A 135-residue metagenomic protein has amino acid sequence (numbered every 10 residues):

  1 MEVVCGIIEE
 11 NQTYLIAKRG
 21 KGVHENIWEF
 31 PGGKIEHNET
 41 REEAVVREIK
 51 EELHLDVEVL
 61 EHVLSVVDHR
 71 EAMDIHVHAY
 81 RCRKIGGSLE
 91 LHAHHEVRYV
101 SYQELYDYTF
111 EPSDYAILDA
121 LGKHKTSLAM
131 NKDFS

Functional and structural regions predicted by a protein language model:
M1-Y14: Conserved N-terminal beta-strand and adjoining loop/helix that marks the start of the Nudix/MutT-like hydrolase domain
G6-I7, G20, V67, S88-L91: Short secondary-structure boundary/capping segments
N11-T13, R19-G20, R83-S88, Y102-E104: Short loop segments at secondary-structure junctions
T13-E51: Conserved Nudix-box catalytic region and its N-terminal flanking loop in Nudix hydrolases and closely related
V23, E90-S135: Nudix hydrolase/Nudix homology domain
L55-S65: A short coil-to-beta-strand element that immediately follows conserved catalytic motifs
V66-S88, E96-R98, A116-L121: Active-site-adjacent beta-strand/loop module that shapes the phosphate/pyrophosphate-binding cleft
